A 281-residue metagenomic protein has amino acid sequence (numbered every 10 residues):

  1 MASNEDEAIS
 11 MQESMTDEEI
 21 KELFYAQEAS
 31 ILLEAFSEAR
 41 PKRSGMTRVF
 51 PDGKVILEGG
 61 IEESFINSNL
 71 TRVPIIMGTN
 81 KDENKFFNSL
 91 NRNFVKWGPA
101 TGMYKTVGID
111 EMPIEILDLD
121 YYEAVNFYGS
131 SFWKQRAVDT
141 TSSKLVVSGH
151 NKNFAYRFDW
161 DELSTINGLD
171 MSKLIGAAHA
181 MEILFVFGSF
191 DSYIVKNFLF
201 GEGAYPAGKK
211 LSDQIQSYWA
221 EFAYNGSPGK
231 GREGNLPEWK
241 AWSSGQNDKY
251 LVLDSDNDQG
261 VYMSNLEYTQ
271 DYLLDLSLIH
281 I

Functional and structural regions predicted by a protein language model:
A2-E22: Short, charged, surface-exposed loops that flank catalytic or proteolytic processing sites
D17-P206: Substrate-gating cap/lid region and adjacent catalytic-acid/histidine neighborhood within extracellular/lumenal
L163, N225, G229-S264: Mature extracytoplasmic/periplasmic domains
A207-K230: Non-catalytic, well-ordered alpha-helical segments in soluble enzyme domains
N265-D271: C-terminal beta-signal and terminal closure region of outer-membrane beta-barrel proteins
I279-I281: Conserved small/polar residues in nucleotide/adenosyl-binding loops
